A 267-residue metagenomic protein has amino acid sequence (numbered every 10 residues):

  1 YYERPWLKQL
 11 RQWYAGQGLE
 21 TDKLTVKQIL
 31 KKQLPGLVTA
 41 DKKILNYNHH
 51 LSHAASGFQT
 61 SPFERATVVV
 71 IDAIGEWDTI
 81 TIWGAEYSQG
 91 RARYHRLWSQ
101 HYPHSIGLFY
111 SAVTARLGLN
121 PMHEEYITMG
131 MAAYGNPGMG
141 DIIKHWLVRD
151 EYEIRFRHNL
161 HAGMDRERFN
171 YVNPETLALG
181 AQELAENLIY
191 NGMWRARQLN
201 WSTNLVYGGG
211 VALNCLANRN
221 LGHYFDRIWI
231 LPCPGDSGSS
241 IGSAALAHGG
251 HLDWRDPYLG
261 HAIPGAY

Functional and structural regions predicted by a protein language model:
Y1-Y267: Short acidic/glycine-rich loops and adjacent helix/strand connectors that line catalytic pockets where negatively
